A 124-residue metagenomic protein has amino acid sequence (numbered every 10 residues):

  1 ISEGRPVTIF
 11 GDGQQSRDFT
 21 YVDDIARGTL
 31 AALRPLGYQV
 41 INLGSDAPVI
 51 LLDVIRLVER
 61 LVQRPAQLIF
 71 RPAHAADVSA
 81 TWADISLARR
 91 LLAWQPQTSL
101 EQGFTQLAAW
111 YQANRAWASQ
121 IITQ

Functional and structural regions predicted by a protein language model:
I1-Q124: C-terminal substrate-binding subdomain of Rossmann-fold SDR/epimerase-dehydratase oxidoreductases
